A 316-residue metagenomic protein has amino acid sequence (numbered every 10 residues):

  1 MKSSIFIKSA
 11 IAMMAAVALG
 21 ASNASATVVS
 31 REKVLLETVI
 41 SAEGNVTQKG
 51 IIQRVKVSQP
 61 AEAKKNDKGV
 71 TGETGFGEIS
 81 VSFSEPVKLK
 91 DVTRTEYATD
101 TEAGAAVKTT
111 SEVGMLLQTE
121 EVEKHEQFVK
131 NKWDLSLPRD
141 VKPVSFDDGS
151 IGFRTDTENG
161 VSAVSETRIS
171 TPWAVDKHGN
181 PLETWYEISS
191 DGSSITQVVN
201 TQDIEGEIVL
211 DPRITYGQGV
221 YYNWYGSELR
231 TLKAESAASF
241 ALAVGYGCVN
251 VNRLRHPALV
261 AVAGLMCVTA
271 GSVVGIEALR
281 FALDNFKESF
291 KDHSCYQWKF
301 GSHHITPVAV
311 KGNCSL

Functional and structural regions predicted by a protein language model:
M1-A10: Bacterial N-terminal signal peptides that target proteins for export
M13-N23: Hydrophobic core
V17, T269, V273-F281: Alpha-helical transmembrane segments
A21, S25, L254-P257, V273 (+1 more regions): Secreted/processed peptides and extracellular or luminal domains of membrane proteins
T27-Y216: Residues that cap or anchor secondary-structure elements
H125, A238-S239, T269: Soluble non-cytosolic domains of exported or imported proteins
G206-L254, L279-L316: Add "or lipid-surface remodeling" -> "...that mediate pore formation, membrane permeabilization, membrane fusion
A243-S272: Short hydrophobic membrane-inserting alpha-helices and related fusion/pore-forming segments
